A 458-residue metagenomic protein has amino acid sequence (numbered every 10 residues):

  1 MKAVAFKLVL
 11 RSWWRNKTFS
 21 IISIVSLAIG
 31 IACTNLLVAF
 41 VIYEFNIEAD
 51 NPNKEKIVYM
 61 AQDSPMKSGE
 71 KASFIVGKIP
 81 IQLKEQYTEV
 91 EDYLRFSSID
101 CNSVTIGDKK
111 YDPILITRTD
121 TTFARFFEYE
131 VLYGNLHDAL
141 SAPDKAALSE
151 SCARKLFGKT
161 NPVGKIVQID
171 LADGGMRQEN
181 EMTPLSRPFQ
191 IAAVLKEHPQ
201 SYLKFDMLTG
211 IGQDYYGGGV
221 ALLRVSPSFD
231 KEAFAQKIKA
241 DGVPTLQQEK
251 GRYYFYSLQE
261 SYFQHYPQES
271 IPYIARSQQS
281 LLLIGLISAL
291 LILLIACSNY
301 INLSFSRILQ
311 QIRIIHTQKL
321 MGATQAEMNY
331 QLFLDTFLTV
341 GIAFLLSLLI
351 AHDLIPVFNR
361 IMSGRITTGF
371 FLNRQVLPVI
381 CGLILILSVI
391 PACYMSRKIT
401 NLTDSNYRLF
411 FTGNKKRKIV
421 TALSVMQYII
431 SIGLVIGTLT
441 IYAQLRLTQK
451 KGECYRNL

Functional and structural regions predicted by a protein language model:
A3-F6, R11, R15, A240-A289 (+4 more regions): Membrane-helix entry/capping segments
V4-T18, I22, S26, S298-T339 (+1 more regions): Intracellular coupling helices
W14-F45, V420-Q444: Short, strongly hydrophobic transmembrane alpha-helices
A32, L36, T336-L402, A443: Small-residue-rich transmembrane alpha-helices
T34-L156, T160, Q168-Q178, Q236 (+1 more regions): Structured, solvent-exposed hinge/loop segments at the ends of secondary-structure elements
F45-K54, T183, D206-T209, Q248 (+4 more regions): Short juxtamembrane loops and helix-capping segments at transmembrane helix boundaries of multi-pass membrane proteins
D120-Y133, A146-S277: Mid-to-C-terminal secondary-structure elements that act as membrane-proximal/extracytoplasmic interface segments
L282-L303, I386: Selective detector of the "anchor" transmembrane alpha-helix that sits immediately C-terminal
